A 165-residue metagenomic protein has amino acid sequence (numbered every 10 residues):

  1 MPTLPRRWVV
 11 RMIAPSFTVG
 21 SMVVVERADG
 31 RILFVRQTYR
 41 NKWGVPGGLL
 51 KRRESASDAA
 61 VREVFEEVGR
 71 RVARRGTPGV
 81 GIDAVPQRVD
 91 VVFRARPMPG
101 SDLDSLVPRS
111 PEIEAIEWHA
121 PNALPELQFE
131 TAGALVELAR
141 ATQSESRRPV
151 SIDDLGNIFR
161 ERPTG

Functional and structural regions predicted by a protein language model:
M1-M22: Acidic, metal-coordinating catalytic segment for phosphate/diphosphate chemistry, firing primarily on the Nudix
S16-T18, R27, T38, V45 (+2 more regions): Short connector loops at helix/strand junctions that flank enzyme active sites, especially segments positioning acidic
M22, R31, A115: Conserved beta-strand and immediately adjacent loop positions that scaffold enzyme active sites
V25-E26, F34, A95, W118: Conserved hydrophobic "DFG−1" position in protein kinase catalytic cores
R27-E66: Conserved Nudix-box catalytic region and its N-terminal flanking loop in Nudix hydrolases and closely related
L50-A73, G79-L138, P163-G165: Unchanged
L138-G165: Charged phosphate-binding loop/patch that engages nucleotide di/tri-phosphates or the phosphate backbone of nucleic
